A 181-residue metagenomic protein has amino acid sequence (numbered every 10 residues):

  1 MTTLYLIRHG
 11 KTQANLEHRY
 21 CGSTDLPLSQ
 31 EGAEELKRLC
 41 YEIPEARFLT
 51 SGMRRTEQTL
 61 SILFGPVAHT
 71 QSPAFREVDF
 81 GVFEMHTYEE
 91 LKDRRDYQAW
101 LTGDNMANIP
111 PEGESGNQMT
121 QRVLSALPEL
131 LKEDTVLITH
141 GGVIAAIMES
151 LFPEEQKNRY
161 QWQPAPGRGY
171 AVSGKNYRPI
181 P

Functional and structural regions predicted by a protein language model:
T2-V67: Active-site-proximal alpha-helix that buttresses catalytic centers in soluble enzyme cores
L4, A46, E133-G142: Generic beta-sheet signal
T12, V143-I144: Short active-site segment of divalent metal-dependent hydrolases/proteases that encodes the spacing between
P27, V67-A74, E155-P164: Short hydrophobic/aromatic-enriched beta-strand-loop microsegments
I43-A74, Y97-A99, L151-F152, S173-P181: Conserved histidine-centered catalytic loops in small-molecule metabolism enzymes
T50-S51, Q121, I138-T139: Short beta-strand scaffold positions
L63-R122: Phosphate-handling substructures
E154-I180: Domain-level recognition of soluble alpha/beta enzyme cores, biased toward histidine phosphatases/phosphomutases
